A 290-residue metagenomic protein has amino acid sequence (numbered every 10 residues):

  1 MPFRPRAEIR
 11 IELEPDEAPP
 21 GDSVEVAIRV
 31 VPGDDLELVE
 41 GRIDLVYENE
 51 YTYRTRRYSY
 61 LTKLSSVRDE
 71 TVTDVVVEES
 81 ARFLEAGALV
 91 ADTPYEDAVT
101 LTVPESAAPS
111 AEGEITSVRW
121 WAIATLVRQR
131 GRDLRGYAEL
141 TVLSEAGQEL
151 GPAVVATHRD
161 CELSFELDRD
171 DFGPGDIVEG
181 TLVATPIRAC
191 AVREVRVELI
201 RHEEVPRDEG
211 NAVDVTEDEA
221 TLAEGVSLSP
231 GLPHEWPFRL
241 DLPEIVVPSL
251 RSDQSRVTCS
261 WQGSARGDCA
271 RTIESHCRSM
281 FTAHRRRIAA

Functional and structural regions predicted by a protein language model:
M1-A290: C-terminal beta-sandwich interaction modules and adjacent acidic, Ser/Thr/Pro/Gly-rich low-complexity tails used
